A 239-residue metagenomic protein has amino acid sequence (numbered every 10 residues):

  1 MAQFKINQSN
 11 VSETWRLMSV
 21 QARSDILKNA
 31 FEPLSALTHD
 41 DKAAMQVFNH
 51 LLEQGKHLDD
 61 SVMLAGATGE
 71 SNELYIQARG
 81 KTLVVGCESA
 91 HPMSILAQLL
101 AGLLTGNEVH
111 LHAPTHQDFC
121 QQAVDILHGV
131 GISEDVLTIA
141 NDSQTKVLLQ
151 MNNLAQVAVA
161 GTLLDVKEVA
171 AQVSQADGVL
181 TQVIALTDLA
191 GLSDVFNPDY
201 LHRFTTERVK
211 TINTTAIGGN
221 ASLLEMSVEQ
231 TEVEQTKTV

Functional and structural regions predicted by a protein language model:
M1-L83, L100-A101, H112-D118, Q172 (+2 more regions): N-terminal Rossmann-like NAD(P)+-binding subdomain of aldehyde/semialdehyde dehydrogenases
L83-I95: Short, glycine-rich nucleotide/cofactor-binding loops
S94-E108: Histidine-anchored nucleotide/phosphate-binding helix
L104-E108, V130-V136, S174-L186: Structural alpha-beta junctions
L111-I126, I139-A140: ATP-dependent adenylate-forming carboxylate-activation enzymes
D135-K146: Short acidic-hydrophobic, aromatic-tinged amphipathic segments that line or gate anion-handling sites
A155-G161: Periplasmic-binding protein-like
V166-P198: A short, gly/pro- and small-residue-rich
